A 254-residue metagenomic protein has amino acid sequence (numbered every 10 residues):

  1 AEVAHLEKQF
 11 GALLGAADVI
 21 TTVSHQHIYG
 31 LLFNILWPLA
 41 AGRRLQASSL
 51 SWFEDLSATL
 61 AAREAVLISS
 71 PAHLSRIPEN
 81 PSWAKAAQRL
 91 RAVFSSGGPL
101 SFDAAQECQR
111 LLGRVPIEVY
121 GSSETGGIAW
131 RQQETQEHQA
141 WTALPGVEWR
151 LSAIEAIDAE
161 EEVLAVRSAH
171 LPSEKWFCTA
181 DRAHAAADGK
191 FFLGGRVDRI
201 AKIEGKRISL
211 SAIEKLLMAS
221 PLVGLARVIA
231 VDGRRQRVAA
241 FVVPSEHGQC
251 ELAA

Functional and structural regions predicted by a protein language model:
A1-Q9, L13-R76, I117: AMP-binding/adenylate-forming
I20-T21, L164-A165, A240-F241: Short, well-ordered beta-strand segments
T22, S70, S95-G97, V119 (+1 more regions): Short hydrophobic "strand-cap" motifs at the C-terminus of beta-strands
L67-I68, V93, A240: Buried hydrophobic side chains on well-structured beta-strands
E79-E137, E148: Gly/Ser/Thr-rich phosphate-binding loop
Q132, S168, V242-E246: Short beta-strand-to-loop capping motifs
E148-W176, R182-H184, K190: AMP-binding/adenylate-forming core of the ANL superfamily
A180-A254: AMP-binding/adenylate-forming catalytic core of the ANL superfamily
